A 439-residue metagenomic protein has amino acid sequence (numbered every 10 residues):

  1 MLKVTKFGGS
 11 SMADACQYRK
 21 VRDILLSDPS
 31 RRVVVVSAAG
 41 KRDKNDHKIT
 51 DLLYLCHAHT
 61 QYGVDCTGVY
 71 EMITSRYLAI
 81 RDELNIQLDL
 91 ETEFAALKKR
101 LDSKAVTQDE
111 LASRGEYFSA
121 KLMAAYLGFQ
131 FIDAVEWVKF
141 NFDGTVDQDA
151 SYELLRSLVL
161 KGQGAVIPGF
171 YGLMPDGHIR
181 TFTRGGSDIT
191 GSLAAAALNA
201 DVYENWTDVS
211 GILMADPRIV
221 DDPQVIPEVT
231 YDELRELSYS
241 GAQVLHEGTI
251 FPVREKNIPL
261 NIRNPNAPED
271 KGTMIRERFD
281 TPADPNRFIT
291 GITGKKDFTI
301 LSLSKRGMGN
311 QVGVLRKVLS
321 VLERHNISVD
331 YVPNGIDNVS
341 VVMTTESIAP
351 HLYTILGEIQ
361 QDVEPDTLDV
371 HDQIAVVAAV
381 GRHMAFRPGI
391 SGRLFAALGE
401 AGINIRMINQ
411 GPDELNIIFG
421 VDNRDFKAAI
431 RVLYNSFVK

Functional and structural regions predicted by a protein language model:
M1-L245, I250, T344, G420-D422: Nucleotide/pyrophosphate-binding catalytic subdomain
V36-L55, L213, I262-P282, I336 (+1 more regions): Terminal amphipathic helices with adjacent charged low-complexity linkers/tails
F131-D133, I262, Y331, M407: A structural preference for short, hydrophobic beta-strand core positions in alpha/beta folds
W137-K139, S210-I212, P268, D337 (+1 more regions): Positions that flank functional sites
H246, N257-N264: Acidic/polar loop patches that form or flank catalytic/metal-binding clefts of enzymes that bind anionic ligands
K271-K439: A conserved regulatory-domain signal marking ACT and ACT-like small-molecule sensing domains and adjacent regulatory
